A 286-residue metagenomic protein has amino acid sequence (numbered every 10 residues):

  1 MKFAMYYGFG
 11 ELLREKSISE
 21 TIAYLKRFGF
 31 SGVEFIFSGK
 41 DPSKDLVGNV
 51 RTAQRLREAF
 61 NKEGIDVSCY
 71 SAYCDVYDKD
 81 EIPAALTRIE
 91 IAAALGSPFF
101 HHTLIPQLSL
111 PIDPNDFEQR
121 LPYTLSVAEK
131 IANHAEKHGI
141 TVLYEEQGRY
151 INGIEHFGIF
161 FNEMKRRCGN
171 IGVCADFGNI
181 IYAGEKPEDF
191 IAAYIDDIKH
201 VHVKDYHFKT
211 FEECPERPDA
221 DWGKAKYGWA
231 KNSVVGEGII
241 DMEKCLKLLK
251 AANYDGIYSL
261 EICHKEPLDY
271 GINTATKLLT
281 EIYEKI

Functional and structural regions predicted by a protein language model:
K2-A4, G32-E34, D66-S71, P98-H101 (+4 more regions): Structural preference for beta-strand elements that scaffold enzyme active sites
F3-K16, A72-I82, D113-L121, V234: Active-site mouth loops of central-metabolism enzymes
Y6-L12, I36-K40, A72-V76, I105-Q107 (+4 more regions): Active-site beta-loop-alpha junctions enriched in small/polar residues
F9, G32-V33, E129-I239: Acidic/histidine-rich catalytic cores of soluble enzymes
S19-A23, E58-E63, Y77-V173, Y182: Active-site acidic/histidine proton-transfer and metal-coordination neighborhood in alpha/beta enzyme cores
L25, V33, F60, A92 (+5 more regions): Conserved, mostly hydrophobic/aromatic
E34-R57, Q107-I112: Glycine-rich, proline-tolerant flexible connector loops at the mouths of alpha/beta enzymes
D269-I286: C-terminal helical cap(s) of enzyme catalytic domains, especially alpha/beta-barrels
